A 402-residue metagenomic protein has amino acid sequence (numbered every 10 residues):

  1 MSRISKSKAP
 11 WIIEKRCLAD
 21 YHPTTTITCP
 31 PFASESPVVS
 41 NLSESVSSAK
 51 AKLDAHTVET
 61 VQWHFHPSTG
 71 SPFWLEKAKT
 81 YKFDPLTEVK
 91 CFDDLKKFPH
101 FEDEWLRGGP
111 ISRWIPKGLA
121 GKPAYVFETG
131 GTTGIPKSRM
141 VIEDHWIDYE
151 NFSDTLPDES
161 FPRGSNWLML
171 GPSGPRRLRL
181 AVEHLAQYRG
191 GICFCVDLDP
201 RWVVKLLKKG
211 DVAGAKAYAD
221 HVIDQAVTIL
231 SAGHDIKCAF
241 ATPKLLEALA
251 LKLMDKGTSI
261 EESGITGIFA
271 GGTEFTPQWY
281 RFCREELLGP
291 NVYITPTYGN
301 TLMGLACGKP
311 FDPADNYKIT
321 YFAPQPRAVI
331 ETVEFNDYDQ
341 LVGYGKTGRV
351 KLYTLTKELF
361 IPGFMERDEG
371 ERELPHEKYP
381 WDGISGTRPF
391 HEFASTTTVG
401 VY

Functional and structural regions predicted by a protein language model:
S2-K8: Extreme N-terminal basic, low-complexity initiation segments that serve as generic localization/processing leaders
C17, I27-E128, G134-N166, G171-P175 (+6 more regions): Nucleotide 5′-phosphate-binding alpha/beta core
D20-H22: Intrinsic-disorder-associated, low-complexity terminal segments enriched in Asp/Asn/His/Tyr and depleted of Lys/Arg
S40-W63, D84, R189-Y402: Active-site glycine/GP-rich loop and adjacent strand/helix microenvironment that borders small-molecule binding pockets
R177-V182, Y280: Short, highly selective alpha-helical patches that border small-molecule cofactor pockets in redox/cofactor-processing
